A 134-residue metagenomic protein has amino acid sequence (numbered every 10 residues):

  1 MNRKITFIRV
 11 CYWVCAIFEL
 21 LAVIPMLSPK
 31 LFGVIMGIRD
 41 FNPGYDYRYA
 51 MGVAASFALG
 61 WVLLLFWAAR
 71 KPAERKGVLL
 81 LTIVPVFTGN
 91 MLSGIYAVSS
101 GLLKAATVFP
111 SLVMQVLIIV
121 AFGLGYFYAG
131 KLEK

Functional and structural regions predicted by a protein language model:
M1-E19: Cytosolic juxtamembrane helix and N-cap/initiation of the first transmembrane helix
N2-I5, S28-M51: Interfacial loop at the N-terminal end of multi-pass membrane proteins
I17-L21, P25-M26, Y45-W67, L81-T88: Core segments of alpha-helical transmembrane spans in multipass integral membrane proteins
F32, W61-K71, M91-S99: Membrane-helix exit/interface motif
I38-Y45, L102-M114: Non-cytosolic membrane-interface motifs at loop->transmembrane helix junctions
L79-I95, M114-A121: Hydrophobic alpha-helical membrane segments
M91-S111, F127-Y128: Membrane-helix boundary connector in multi-pass membrane proteins
V116-K134: Membrane-water interface at the C-terminal end of transmembrane alpha helices
